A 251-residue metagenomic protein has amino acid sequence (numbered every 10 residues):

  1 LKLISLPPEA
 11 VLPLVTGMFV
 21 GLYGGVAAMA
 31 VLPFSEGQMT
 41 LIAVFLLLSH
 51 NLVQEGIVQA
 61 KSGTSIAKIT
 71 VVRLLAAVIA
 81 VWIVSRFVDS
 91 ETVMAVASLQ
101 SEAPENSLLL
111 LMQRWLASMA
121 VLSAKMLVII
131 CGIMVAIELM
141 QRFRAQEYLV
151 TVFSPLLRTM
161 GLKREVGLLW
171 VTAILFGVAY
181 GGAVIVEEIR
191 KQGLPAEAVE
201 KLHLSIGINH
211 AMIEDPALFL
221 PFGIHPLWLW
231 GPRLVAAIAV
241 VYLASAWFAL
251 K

Functional and structural regions predicted by a protein language model:
L1-K2, L74-L157, V235, A239 (+1 more regions): Selected transmembrane alpha-helices and immediately adjacent juxtamembrane segments of polytopic inner-membrane
P7-T64, M160-F219: Alpha-helical membrane segments and immediately flanking helix-loop junctions that form or couple to the substrate/ion
V15-T16, F45, V71, L116-S123 (+4 more regions): Hydrophobic alpha-helical transmembrane segments of multi-pass membrane proteins
F19-Y23, M140-Q141, E147, L220 (+2 more regions): Aromatic-enriched hydrophobic runs in primary sequence
Y23-L48, V71-I83, E102-N106, L127-M140 (+2 more regions): Alpha-helical membrane-embedding segments and immediately adjacent membrane-interface amphipathic helices
P33-F34, A60-I69, E105, L109-Q113 (+7 more regions): Juxtamembrane/transmembrane-helix boundary motifs in multi-pass membrane proteins
Q38, C131, I137-E138, R144-A145 (+5 more regions): Short leucine-rich amphipathic alpha-helices used at interfaces
S49-N106, E214, L218-K251: Transmembrane helix-loop-helix hairpins in multi-pass inner-membrane proteins
